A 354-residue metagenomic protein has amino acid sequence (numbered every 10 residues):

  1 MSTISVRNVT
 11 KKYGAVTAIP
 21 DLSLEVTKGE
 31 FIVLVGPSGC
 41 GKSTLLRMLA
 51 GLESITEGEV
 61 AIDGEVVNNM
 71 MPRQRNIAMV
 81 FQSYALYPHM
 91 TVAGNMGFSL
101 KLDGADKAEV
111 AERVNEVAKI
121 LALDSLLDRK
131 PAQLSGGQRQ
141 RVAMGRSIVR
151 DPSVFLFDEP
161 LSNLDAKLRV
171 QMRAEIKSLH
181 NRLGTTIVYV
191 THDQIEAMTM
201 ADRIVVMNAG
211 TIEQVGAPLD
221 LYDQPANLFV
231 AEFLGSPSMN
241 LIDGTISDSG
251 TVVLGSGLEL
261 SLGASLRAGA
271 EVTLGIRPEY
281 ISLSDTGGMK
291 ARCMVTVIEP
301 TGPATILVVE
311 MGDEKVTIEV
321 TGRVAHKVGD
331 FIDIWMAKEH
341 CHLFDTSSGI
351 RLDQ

Functional and structural regions predicted by a protein language model:
S5, E25, A61, T245 (+1 more regions): ABC ATPase nucleotide-binding domain
F31, P72-F229: ABC ATPase nucleotide-binding domains
V35-P37: The feature captures the beta-strand-to-loop junction immediately N-terminal to the Walker
A50: Helix-to-loop junction immediately C-terminal to a conserved catalytic motif
T56-E59, E109, A209, C341: Conserved coupling/switch loops of ABC nucleotide-binding domains, chiefly the family-specific signature
G58-V66: Conserved ABC transporter NBD signature motif
P237-N240, S249-Q354: Non-catalytic connector elements of ABC transporters
